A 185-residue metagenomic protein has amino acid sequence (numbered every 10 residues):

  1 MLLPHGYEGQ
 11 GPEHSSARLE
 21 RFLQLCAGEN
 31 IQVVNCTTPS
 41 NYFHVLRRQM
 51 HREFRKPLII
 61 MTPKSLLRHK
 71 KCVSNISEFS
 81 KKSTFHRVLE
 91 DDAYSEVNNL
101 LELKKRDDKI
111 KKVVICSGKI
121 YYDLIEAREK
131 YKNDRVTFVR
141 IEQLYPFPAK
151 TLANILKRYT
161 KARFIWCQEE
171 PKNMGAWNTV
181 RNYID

Functional and structural regions predicted by a protein language model:
M1-L3, P39, D185: Short intrinsically disordered, low-complexity coil segments enriched in acidic
L2-P4, C36, I59-P63, I115-C116 (+1 more regions): Short beta-strand segments
G6-Q24, R52, R68-D185: Thiamine diphosphate
G9, N30-N35: Cap/lid and interdomain-hinge subdomains that line or gate substrate/regulatory clefts in soluble alpha/beta enzymes
I31, L58, V136: Short, conserved active-site loop motifs that form the nucleotide-linked donor/cofactor pocket
N35, S40-V73: Structural signature of the thiamine diphosphate
